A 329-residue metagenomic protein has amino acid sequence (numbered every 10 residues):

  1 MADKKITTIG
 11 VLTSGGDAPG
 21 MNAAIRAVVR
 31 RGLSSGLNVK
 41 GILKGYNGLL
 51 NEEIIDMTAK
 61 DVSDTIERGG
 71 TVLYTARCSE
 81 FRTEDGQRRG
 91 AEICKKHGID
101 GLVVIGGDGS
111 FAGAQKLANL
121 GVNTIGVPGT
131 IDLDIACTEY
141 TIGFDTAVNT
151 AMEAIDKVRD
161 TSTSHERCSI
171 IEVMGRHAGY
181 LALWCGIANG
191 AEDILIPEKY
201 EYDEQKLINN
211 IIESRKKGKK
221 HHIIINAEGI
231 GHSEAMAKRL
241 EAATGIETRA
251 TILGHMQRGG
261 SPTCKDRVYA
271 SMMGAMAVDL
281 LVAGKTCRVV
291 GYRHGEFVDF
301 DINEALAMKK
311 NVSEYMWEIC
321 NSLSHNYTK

Functional and structural regions predicted by a protein language model:
A2-D3, L49-L102, G109-S110, I142-N149 (+2 more regions): Glycine-rich oxoanion-binding loops at beta->alpha junctions
A2-L50: N-terminal phosphate-binding or glycine-rich loops at protein starts, especially the Walker A/P-loop of NTPases
T8-G15, T71-A76, G101-V104, S169-E172 (+1 more regions): Short glycine-rich or small-residue beta-strand-to-loop segments that form or flank ligand, phosphate, metal/Fe-S
S14-D17, I42-G48, R77-C78, G107-G109 (+7 more regions): Short, ordered loop/turn segments at secondary-structure junctions
A18-V28, L50, E84-R88, G101-Q115 (+6 more regions): Short glycine/serine/threonine-rich phosphate/pyrophosphate-binding segments that cradle anionic phosphate groups
V104-G106, A112, K116, N123 (+2 more regions): Accessory alpha-helical/coil subdomains and C-terminal extensions that flank or cap enzyme catalytic cores
H232-A235, L240-K329: C-terminal non-catalytic interaction/assembly regions of soluble proteins
